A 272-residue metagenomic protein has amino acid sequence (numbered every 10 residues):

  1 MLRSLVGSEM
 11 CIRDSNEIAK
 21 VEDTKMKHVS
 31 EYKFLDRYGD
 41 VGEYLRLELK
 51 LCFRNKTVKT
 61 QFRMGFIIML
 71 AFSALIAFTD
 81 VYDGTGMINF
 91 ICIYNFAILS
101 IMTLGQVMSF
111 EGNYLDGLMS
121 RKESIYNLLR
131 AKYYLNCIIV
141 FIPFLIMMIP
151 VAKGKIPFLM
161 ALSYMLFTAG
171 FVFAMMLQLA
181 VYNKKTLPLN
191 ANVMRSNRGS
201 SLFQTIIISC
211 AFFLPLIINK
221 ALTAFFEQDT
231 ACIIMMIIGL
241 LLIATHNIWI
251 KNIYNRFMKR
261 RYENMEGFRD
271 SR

Functional and structural regions predicted by a protein language model:
M1-G7, C11-I12: Single conserved hydrophobic/aromatic residue that forms the stacking wall/gate of nucleotide- or nucleobase-binding
E17-G42, N183-S200, R261-R272: Juxtamembrane inter-helical linkers in multi-pass membrane proteins
E31-M64: Aromatic- and glycine-rich beta-strand/loop motifs that create alpha-glucan
E43-R54, N113-S120, N127, K184: Short amphipathic alpha-helical coupling elements at transmembrane boundaries
I67-G84, P150-V151, L216-E227: Juxtamembrane "helix exit" motif at the C-terminal ends of alpha-helical transmembrane segments in multi-pass membrane
I88-M102: Long, hydrophobic alpha-helical segments
Y94, I98, I138, I142 (+5 more regions): Membrane-spanning alpha-helical segments of multipass transporters and channels
V107-I138: Helix-loop-helix units of permease transmembrane domains in multi-pass membrane transporters, especially ABC
